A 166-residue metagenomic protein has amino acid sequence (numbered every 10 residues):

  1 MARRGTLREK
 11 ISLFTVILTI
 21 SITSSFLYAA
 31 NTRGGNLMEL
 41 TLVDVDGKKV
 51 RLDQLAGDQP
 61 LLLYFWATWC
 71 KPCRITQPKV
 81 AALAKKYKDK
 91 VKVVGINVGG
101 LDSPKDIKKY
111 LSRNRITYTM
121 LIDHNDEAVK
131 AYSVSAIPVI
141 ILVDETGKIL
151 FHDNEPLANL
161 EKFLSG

Functional and structural regions predicted by a protein language model:
R4-F14: Bacterial N-terminal signal peptides that target proteins for export
T15-T23: Bacterial N-terminal signal peptides
L27-D53: N-terminal "domain-start" segment that seeds a small globular fold
D53-C70: Short active-site neighborhood of thiol/selenol oxidoreductases, capturing the structured segment around
F65-A82: Conserved redox-active cysteine motifs that mediate thiol-disulfide chemistry, especially di-cysteine Cys-X(1-2)-Cys
I75, K85-N125, I137: Conserved segment of the thioredoxin-like fold in thiol-based oxidoreductases
S112-I116, H124-L164: Thiol/disulfide oxidoreductase modules built on the thioredoxin-like
